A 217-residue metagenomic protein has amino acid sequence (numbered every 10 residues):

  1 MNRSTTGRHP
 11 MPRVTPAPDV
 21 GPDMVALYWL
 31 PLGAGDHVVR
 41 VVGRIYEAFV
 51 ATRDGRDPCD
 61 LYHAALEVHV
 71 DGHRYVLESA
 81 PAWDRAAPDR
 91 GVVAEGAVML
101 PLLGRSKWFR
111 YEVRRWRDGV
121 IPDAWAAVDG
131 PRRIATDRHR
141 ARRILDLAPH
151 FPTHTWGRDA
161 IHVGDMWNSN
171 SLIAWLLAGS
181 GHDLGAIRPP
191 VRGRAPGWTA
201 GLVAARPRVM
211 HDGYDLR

Functional and structural regions predicted by a protein language model:
R3, G7-V163, R208-R217: Non-catalytic ligand/cofactor/substrate-binding and regulatory segments of enzyme domains
L61, G157-S180: Active-site nucleophilic cysteine motif
H73-R74, A178-A186: Short helix-capping/linker segments at secondary-structure and domain boundaries
A82, P189-P190: Flexible domain-boundary/linker segments
R142-H150, W175, P196, A200 (+1 more regions): Charged/polar, solvent-exposed surface patches and flexible loops
W156-A160, L184-P189: Surface-exposed patches in mature extracellular/periplasmic domains of secreted proteins
L172-H182, L202-M210: Short, charged low-complexity intrinsically disordered segments located at boundaries of structured domains
P190-R217: Short terminal or interdomain "cap/linker" segment that borders an active site or interface and mediates
